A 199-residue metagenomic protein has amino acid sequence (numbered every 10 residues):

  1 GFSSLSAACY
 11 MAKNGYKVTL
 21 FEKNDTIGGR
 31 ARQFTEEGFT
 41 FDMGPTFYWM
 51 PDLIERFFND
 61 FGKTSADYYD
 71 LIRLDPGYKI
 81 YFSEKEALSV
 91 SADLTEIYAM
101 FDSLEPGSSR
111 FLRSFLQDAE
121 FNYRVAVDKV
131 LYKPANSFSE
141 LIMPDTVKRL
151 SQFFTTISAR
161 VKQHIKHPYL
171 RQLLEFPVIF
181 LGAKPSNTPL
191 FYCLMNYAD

Functional and structural regions predicted by a protein language model:
G1-R124: N-terminal glycine-rich phosphate/pyrophosphate-binding loop and immediately adjacent elements
S65-A66, A135-N136, L194-Y197: Short, intrinsically disordered/low-complexity patches at protein termini and at juxtamembrane boundaries
S83-P189: Rossmann-like flavin
N187-D199: Residues forming anionic-ligand binding surfaces in small-molecule and nucleic-acid pockets of primarily soluble enzymes
